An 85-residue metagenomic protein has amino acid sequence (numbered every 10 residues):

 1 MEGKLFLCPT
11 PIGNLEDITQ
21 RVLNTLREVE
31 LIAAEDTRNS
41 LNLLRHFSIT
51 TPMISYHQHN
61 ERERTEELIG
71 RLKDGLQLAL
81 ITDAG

Functional and structural regions predicted by a protein language model:
M1-H59: Glycine-rich, flexible N-terminal cofactor/catalytic loop recognition
T25, E67-R71: CheY-like receiver
H46, R71-D74: Alpha-helix C-cap/termination motif
N60-L68: Glycine-rich, highly charged phosphate/nucleotide-binding loops
K73-G85: Short glycine-cluster motifs
